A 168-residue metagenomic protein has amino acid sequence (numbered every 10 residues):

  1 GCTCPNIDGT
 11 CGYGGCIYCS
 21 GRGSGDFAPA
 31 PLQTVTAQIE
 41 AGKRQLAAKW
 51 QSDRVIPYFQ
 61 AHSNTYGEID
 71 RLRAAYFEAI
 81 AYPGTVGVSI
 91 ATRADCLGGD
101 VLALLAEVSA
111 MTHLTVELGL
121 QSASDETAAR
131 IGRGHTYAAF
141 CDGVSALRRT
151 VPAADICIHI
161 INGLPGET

Functional and structural regions predicted by a protein language model:
G1-P5, K43-W50: SEC14/CRAL-TRIO lipid-binding/transfer domains and related phosphoinositide-recognition modules that form deep
G1-T34: Canonical Radical SAM [4Fe-4S] cluster-binding loop centered on the CxxxCxxC motif and its immediate flanking residues
R22-I39, L46-I69, P83-L97, H113-F140: Core AdoMet radical
L46-W50, Y76-P83, L105-H113, S145-R149: Acidic (Asp/Glu)-rich catalytic clusters
I69-F77, G98-E107: Distinct, well-ordered alpha-helical segments
L72, F140, T168: Aromatic/hydrophobic pocket-lining residues that form the small-molecule binding cavity in soluble enzyme cores
Y82-V88, A153-I158: Short, surface-exposed connector motifs at secondary-structure boundaries
D125, L147-T168: Conserved strand-turn element in the central/C-terminal portion of the radical SAM core barrel that lines
